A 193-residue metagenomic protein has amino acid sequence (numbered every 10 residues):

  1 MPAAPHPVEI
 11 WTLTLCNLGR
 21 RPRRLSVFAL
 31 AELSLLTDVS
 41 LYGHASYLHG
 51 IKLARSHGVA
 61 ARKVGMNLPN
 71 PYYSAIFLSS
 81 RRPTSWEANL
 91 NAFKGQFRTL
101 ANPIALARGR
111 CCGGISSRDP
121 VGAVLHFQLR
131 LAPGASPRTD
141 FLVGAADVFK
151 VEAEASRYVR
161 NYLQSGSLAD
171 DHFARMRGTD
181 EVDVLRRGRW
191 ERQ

Functional and structural regions predicted by a protein language model:
M1, C112-S116, H126-L131: Beta-strand-rich interaction surfaces with strong enrichment in secreted/lumenal proteins
M1-R108, A155-V184: Polysaccharide-binding surfaces and accessory modules of carbohydrate-active proteins
P7, V121-A123, A135: Residue-level preference for beta-strand/loop junctions
R23, L129-D147: Short Pro-Gly-centered flexible turn/kink motifs
S40-S46, I115-L125: Short beta-strand and strand-turn-strand segments in soluble, beta-rich domains
G95, T99, G113, D119-P120 (+1 more regions): Glycine-centered flexibility motif
R118-V121, E181-Q193: Substrate-binding groove/exosite segments of carbohydrate-active enzymes
A145-A155: Short, Lys/Arg- and Gly-enriched loop/turn segments at beta-strand edges
